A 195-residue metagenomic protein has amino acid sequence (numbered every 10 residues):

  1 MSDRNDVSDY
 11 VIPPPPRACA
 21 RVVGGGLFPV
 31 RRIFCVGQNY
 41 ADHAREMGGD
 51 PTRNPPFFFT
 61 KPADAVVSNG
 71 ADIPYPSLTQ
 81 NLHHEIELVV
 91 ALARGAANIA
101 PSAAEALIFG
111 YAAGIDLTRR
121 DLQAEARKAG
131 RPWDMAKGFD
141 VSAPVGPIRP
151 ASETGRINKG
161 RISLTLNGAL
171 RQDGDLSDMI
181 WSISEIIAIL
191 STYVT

Functional and structural regions predicted by a protein language model:
S2-V194: Catalytic-core "active-site belt" of small-molecule-metabolizing enzymes, emphasizing His/Asp/Glu-rich regions
